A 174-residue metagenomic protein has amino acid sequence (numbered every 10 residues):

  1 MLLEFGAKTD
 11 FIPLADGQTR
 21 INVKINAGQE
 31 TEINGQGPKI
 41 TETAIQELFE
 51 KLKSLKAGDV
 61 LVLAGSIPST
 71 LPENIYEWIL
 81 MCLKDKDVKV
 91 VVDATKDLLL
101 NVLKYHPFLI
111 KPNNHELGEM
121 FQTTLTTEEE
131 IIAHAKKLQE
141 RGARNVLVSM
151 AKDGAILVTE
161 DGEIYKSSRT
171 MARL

Functional and structural regions predicted by a protein language model:
M1-D59: Conserved N-terminal subdomain of the carbohydrate kinase-like
R20, E42-T43, E119-L125, L174: Short, charged, surface-exposed secondary-structure boundary motifs
E32-N34, G58-S66, D93, K111-E116: Short beta-strands and strand-loop turn motifs
G35-G37, E73-N74, F121-T126: Short, solvent-exposed loop/turn segments at secondary-structure boundaries
P38-T41, I67-L71, L98-L100, A155 (+1 more regions): Short, small-residue-enriched loops and turns at beta-alpha junctions that line or gate enzyme active sites
K39-L83, K89: Hydrophobic alpha-helical segments and helix pairs
W78-I164: Conserved phosphate/ATP/ADP-binding segment of small-molecule kinases
I164-L174: Short pre-catalytic strand/loop immediately N-terminal to key active-site residues, enriched for Gly-Thr
